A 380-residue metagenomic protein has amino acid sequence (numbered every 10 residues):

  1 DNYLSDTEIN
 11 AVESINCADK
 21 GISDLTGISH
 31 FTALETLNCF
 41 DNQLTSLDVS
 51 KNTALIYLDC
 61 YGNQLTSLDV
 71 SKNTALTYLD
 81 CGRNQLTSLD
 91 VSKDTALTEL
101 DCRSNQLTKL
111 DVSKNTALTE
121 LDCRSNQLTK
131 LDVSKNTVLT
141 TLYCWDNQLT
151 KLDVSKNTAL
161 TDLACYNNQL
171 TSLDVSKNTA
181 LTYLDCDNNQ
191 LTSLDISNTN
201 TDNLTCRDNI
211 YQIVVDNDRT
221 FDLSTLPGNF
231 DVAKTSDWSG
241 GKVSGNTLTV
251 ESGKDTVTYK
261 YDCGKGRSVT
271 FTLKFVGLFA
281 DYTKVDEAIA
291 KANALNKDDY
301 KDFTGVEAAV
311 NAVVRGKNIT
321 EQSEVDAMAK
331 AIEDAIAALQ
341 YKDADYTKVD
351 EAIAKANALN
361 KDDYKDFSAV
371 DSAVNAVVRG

Functional and structural regions predicted by a protein language model:
N2-L47, N52: LRR N-terminal entry segment and analogous cap-like coil->beta motifs
V12, L34, L44, L55 (+14 more regions): Conserved hydrophobic position(s) of the canonical leucine-rich repeat
E13-I15, L37-C39, L58-C60, L79-C81 (+6 more regions): Conserved hydrophobic beta-strand positions in leucine-rich repeat
L25-I28, L47-V49, L68, L89 (+5 more regions): Canonical leucine-rich repeat
S176-W238, G264: Leucine-rich solenoid repeat scaffolds
D216, K265-L278: Edge beta-strands of extracellular beta-sandwich domains
V276-G380: Beta-rich interaction/scaffold domains
